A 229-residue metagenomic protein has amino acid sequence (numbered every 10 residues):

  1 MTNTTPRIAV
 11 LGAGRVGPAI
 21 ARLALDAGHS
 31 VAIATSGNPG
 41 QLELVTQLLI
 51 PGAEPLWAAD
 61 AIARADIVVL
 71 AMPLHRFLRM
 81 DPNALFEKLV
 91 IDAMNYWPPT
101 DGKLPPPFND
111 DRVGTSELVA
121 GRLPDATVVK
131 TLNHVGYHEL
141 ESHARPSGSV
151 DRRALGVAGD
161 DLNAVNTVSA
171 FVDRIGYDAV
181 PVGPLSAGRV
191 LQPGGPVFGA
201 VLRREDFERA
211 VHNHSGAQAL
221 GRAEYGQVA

Functional and structural regions predicted by a protein language model:
M1-Q47: NAD(P)+-binding Rossmann beta1-loop-alpha1 motif at the extreme N-terminus of oxidoreductases
A19, L23, R122, F171: Rossmann-fold NAD(P)-dependent oxidoreductase module
I50-K103: Rossmann-like NAD(P)-binding element
P55, T127-T131, V180-V182: General beta-strand structural signal in soluble alpha/beta enzymes
P82-K88, R122-L123, S147-S149: Short, conserved loop/helix-junction motifs that constitute active-site signature segments in enzyme catalytic cores
M94-P146: Rossmann-fold NAD(P)-binding glycine/threonine-rich loop
V150-A229: Active-site-lining helix/loop region of Rossmann-like oxidoreductase modules
